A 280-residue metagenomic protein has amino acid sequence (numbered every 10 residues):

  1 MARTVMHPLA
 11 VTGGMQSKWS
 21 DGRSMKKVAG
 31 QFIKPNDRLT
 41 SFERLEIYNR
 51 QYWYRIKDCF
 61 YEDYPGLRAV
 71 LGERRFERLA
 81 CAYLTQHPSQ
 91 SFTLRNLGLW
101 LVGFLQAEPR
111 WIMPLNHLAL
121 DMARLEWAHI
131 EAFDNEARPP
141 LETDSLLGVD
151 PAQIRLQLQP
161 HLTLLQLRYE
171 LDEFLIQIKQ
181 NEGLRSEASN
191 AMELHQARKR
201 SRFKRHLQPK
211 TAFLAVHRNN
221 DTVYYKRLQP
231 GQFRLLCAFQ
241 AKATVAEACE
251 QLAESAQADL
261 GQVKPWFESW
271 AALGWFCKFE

Functional and structural regions predicted by a protein language model:
M1-V149, D221, K226-E280: Long, charge-rich, low-complexity alpha-helical segments
R38-S41, D134-R138, I154, R185-S189 (+1 more regions): N-terminal start-of-chain detector that recognizes signal peptides and the immediate post-cleavage beginning
L97, L156-L158, P209: A short, structural micro-pattern
N135, L146-F174: Hydrophobic, aromatic-enriched interface-forming segments
L162-A241: Low-complexity, glycine/alanine/valine/leucine- and proline-rich hydrophobic stretches
